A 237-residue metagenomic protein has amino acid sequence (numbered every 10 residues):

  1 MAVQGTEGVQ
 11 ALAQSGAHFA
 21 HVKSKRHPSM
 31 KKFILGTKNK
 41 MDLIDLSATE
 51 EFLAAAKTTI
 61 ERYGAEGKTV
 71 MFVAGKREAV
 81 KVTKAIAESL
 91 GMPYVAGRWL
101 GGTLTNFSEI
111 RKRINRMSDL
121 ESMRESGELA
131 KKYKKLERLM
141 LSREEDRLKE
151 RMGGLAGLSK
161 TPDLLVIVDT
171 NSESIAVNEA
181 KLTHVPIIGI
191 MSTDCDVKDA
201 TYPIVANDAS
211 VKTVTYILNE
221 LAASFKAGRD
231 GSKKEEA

Functional and structural regions predicted by a protein language model:
M1-A2, A11, K23-S24, R62-Y63 (+5 more regions): Replace "in large, NTP-powered and nucleic-acid-processing enzymes" with "in large, NTP-powered factors and other
A2-I60, G64-K68, G75-K76, V80-M123 (+2 more regions): N-terminal cationic and glycine-rich segments that engage phosphates or anionic surfaces
G16, F72, L165, I217: Residue-level signature of catalytic and energy-coupling elements of molecular machines, predominantly ATP/GTP-dependent
G67-K68, M92, K160-D163, T183-P186 (+1 more regions): Short glycine-/polar-rich loops that comprise or flank the Walker A/P-loop and associated switch/sensor motifs
A74, A96, V168-T170, G189-M191: Flexible glycine-/small-residue-rich
G102-K134, R138-R147, D208-A209, V214-K233: Conserved phosphate-handling catalytic cores of large alpha/beta enzymes
K135-I167, N171-T183, I188: Extended, charged alpha-helical interaction scaffolds
I175-S232: Short glycine/threonine-rich loop/turn motifs
